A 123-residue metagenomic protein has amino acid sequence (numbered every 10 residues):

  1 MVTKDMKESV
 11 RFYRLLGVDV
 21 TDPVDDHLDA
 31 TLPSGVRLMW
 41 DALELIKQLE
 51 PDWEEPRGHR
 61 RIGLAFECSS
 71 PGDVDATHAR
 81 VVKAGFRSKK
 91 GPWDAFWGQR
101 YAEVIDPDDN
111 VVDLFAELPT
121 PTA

Functional and structural regions predicted by a protein language model:
M1-K4, T31-L32, D52-R80, R100-I105: Vicinal oxygen chelate
M1-K47: Core segments of cupin and vicinal oxygen chelate
M1-R11, L16, R61-F66, A116-A123: N-terminal beta-strand motif that seeds the catalytic metal site of vicinal oxygen chelate
E8, A42, D52-E55, H59 (+5 more regions): A generic structural signal for ordered alpha-helices
R11-L15, T77-V82: Short amphipathic alpha-helices in soluble, non-transmembrane regions that often serve as interface/regulatory elements
L16-T21, S69, P92-D94: Short linear motifs in intrinsically disordered
P23, D29, L38, H78-A123: Vicinal oxygen chelate
I46-D52, P121-A123: A short, acidic/glycine-rich surface segment
